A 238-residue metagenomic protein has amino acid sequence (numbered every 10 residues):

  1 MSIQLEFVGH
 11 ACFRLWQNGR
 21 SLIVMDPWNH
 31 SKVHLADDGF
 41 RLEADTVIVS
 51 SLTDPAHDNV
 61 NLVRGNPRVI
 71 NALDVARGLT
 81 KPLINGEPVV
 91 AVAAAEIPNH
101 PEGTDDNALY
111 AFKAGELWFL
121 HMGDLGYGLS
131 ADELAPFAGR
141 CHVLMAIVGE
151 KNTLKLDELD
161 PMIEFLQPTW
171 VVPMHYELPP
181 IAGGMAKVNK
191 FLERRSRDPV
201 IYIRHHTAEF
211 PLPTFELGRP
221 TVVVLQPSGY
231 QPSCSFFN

Functional and structural regions predicted by a protein language model:
M1-I3, Q17-L22, P82-V90, K113-F119 (+2 more regions): Beta-strand-turn-beta hairpins that frame and shape the catalytic cleft of phosphate-ester-processing enzymes
L5-V8, G78, G103-T104, W170-N238: Binuclear metal-ion centers of metallo-dependent hydrolases, dominated by the metallo-beta-lactamase
C12-R77, A93-N107, L125-A138: Pre-active-site segment of Zn-dependent metallo-hydrolases
S21-I23, T46, L117-F119, V143 (+1 more regions): Structural motif
V33, A56-D58, L154, I181 (+1 more regions): Glycine/Thr-rich phosphate-binding loops of Rossmann-like dinucleotide-binding domains
A44-L52, M145-I147, W170-H175: Short internal beta-strands
N59-A108, F112-G115, P199-G218: Metallo-beta-lactamase
P98-L166, P179, G183: Active-site-proximal loop/helix segments of hydrolase catalytic cores
